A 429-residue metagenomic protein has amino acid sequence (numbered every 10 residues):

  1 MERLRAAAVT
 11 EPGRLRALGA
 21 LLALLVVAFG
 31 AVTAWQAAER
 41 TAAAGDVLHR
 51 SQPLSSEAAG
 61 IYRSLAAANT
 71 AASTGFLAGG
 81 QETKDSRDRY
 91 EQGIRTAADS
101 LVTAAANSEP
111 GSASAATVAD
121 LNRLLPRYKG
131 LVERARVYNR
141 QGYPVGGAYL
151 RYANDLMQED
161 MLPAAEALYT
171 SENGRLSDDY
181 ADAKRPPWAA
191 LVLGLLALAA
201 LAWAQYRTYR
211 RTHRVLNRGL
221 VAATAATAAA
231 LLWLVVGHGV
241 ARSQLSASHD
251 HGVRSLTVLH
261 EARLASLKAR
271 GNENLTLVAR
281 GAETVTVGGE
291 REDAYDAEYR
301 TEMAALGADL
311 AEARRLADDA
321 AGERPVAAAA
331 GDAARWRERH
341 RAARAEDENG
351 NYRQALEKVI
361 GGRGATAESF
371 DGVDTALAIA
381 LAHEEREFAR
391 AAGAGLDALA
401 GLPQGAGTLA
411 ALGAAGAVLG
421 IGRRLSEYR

Functional and structural regions predicted by a protein language model:
E2-A17, Q36, R185-A241, Q404-R429: Juxtamembrane interface at the cytosolic side of transmembrane helices
L18-V27: Hydrophobic alpha-helical transmembrane signal-anchor segments
L25-V26, V32-W35, R341-R344, S369-D374 (+2 more regions): Polytopic transmembrane helical bundles with strong interfacial aromatic enrichment
G30-R50, L234-H251: N-terminal membrane-insertion alpha helix
T41, L65, N69-A72, A98-L101 (+15 more regions): A structural signal for well-ordered alpha-helices, especially hydrophobic packing surfaces of coiled-coils
A43-A116, A247-P325: Membrane-proximal N-terminal soluble sensing/regulatory segments of transmembrane proteins
S108-A183, D319-T375, A392: Polar/charged, Q/E/K-enriched amphipathic alpha-helical segments with strong coiled-coil propensity that act as
L176-L191, F388-P403: Membrane-interface helix-start motif
